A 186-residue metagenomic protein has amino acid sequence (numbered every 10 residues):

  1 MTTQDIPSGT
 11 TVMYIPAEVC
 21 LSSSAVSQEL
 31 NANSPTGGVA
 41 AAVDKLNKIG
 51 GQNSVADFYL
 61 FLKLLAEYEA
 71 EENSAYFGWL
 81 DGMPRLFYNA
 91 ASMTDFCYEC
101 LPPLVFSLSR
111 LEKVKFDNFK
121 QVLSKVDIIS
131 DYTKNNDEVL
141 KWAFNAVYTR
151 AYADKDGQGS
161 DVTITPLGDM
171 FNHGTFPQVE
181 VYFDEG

Functional and structural regions predicted by a protein language model:
M1-V19, S24-Q28, A66-G186: Long, positively charged leader/targeting segments at protein N-termini
N31-K63: Short peripheral tails and domain-boundary helices/loops at the edges of structured domains
